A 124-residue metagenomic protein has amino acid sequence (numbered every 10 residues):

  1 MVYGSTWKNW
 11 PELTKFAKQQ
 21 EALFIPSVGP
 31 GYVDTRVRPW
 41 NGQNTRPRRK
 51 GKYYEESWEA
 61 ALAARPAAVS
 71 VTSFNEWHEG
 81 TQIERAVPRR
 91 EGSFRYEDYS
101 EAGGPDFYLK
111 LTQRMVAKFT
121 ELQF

Functional and structural regions predicted by a protein language model:
M1-F124: Glycan-processing catalytic domains of CAZymes
